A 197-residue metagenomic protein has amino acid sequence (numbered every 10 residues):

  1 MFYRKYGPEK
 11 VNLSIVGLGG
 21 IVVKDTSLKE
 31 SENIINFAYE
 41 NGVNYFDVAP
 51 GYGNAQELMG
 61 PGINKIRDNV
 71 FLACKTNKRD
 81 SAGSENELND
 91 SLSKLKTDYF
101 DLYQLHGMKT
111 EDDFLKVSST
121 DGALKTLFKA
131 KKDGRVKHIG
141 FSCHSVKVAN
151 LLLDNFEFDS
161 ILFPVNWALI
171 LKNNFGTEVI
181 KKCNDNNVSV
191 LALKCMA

Functional and structural regions predicted by a protein language model:
M1-V70, K132: N-terminal binding-site loop/beta-alpha segment at the start of enzyme catalytic domains that lines or forms
Y6, L18, F46, M59 (+6 more regions): Conserved, mostly hydrophobic/aromatic
G7-K10, E40, M59-D68, N89-D98 (+2 more regions): Acidic (Asp/Glu)-rich catalytic clusters
K24-K29, A49-E57, N77-S84, E111 (+1 more regions): Acidic-and-aromatic substrate-binding clefts and catalytic sites of carbohydrate-active enzymes
D25-A38, S81-K96, C143-L153: Short, acidic/polar
V43, T97-F100, V136, F158: A structural motif
L92-L115: Active-site groove signature of glycoside hydrolases
M108-A197: Beta/alpha (TIM)-barrel catalytic core signal, keyed to glycine-rich beta->alpha loops juxtaposed to Asp/Glu that bind
